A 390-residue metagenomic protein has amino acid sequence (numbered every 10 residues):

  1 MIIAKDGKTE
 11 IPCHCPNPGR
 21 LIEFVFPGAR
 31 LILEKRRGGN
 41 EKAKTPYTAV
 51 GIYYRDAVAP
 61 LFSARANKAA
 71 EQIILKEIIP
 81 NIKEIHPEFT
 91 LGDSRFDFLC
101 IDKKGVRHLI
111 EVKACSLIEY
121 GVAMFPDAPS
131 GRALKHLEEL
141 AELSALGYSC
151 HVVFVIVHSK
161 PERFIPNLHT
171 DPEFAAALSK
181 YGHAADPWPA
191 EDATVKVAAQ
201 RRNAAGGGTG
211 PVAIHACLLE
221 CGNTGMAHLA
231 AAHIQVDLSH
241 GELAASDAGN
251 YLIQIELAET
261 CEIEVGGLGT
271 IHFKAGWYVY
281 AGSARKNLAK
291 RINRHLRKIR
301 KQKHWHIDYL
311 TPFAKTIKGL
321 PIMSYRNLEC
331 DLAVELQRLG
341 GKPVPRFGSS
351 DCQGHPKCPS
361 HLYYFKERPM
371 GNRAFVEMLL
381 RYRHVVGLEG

Functional and structural regions predicted by a protein language model:
M1-I2: Short aromatic-glycine-enriched beta-strand elements
T9-E23: Beta-strand/loop nucleic-acid-binding surfaces
I22, R55-P87: Acidic-basic catalytic patches of nuclease active cores, encompassing PD-(D/E)XK and other metal-cofactor nuclease
P27-N40: Flexible glycine-rich surface loops and low-complexity tracts that mediate binding to linear polymers
A70, F96-D127, L140: Conserved catalytic cores of phosphodiester-cleaving nucleases, focusing on short active-site segments
S144, C150, V155-V157, E162-D247: Non-catalytic C-terminal interaction segments of nucleic acid-processing enzymes
Q235-R297, P321-S324, E367-G390: GIY-YIG nuclease catalytic motif and its immediate N-terminal context
E242-L243, K286-F375: Aromatic/basic micro-patches that form nucleic-acid/chromatin recognition or nuclease catalytic surfaces
